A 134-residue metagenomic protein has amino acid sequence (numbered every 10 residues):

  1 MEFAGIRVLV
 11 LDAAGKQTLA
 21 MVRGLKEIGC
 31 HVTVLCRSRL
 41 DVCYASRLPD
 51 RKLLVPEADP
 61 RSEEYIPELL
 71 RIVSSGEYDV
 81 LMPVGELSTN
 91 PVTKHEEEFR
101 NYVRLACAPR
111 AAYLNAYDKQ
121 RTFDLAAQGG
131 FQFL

Functional and structural regions predicted by a protein language model:
M1-A108: ATP-binding N-terminal substructure of ATP-dependent carboxylate-amine bond-forming enzymes
D50, F99-L134: A conserved helix-loop-beta module that forms one wall/lid of the active-site cleft in ATP-utilizing catalytic domains
